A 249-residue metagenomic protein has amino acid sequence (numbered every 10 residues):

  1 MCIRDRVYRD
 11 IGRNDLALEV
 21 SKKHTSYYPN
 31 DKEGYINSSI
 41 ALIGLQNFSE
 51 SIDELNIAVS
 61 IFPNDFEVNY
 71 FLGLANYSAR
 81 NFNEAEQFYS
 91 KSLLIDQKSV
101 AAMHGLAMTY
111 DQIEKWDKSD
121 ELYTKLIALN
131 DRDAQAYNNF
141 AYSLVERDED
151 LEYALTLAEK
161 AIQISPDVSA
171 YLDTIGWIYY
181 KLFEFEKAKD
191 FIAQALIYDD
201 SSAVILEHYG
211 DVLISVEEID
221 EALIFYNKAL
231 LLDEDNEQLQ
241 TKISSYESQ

Functional and structural regions predicted by a protein language model:
R6, I40, L74, M108 (+4 more regions): Residue-level recognition of tetratricopeptide repeat
R9, I43, Y70, Y77 (+5 more regions): Position-specific recognition of the canonical hydrophobic site in helix A of tetratricopeptide repeat
G12, Q46, R80, E114 (+3 more regions): Residue-level detector of the short coil/turn that links helix A to helix B within each tetratricopeptide repeat
K23-S26, N56-S60, S90-L94, K125-A128 (+3 more regions): Conserved structural position within tetratricopeptide repeats
D31-E33, F66-E67, V100-A101, A134-Q135 (+3 more regions): Helix-start (N-cap) detector for alpha-helical repeat units in TPR-like alpha-solenoids, especially tetratricopeptide
